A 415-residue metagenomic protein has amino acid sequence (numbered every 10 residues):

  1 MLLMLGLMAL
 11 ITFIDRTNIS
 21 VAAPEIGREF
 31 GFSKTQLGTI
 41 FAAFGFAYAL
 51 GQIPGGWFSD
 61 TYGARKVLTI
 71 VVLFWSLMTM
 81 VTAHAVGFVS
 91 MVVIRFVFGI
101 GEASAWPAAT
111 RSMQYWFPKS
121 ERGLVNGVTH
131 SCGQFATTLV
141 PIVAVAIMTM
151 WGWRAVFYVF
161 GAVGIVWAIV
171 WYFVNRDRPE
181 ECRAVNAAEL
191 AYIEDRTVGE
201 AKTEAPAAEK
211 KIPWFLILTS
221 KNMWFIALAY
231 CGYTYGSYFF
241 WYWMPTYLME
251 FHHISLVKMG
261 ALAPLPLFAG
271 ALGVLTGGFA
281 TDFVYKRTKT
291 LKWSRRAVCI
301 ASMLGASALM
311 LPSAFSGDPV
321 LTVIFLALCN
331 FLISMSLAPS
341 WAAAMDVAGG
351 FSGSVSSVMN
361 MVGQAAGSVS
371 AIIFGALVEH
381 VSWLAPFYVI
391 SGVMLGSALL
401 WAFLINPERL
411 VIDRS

Functional and structural regions predicted by a protein language model:
I19-S20, L218-G277, S334-W341, M345: Extracytoplasmic gate region of multi-pass secondary transporters
G31, G63, H84-S90, G101 (+4 more regions): Helix-breaking motifs and short loop linkers at transmembrane-helix boundaries and internal kinks in secondary membrane
L50-V89: Conserved MFS/SLC helix-loop-helix module at the cytosolic interface between two early adjacent transmembrane helices
K66-M80, K292-L311: Structural signature of the two symmetry-related core transmembrane helices
I94-Q134: Cytoplasmic helix-loop-helix junction between adjacent transmembrane helices in 12-TM secondary transporters
G133-C182: Helix-loop-helix hairpin linking two adjacent transmembrane segments in secondary transporters
T149-A162, S255, S294-A297, A376-V393: A membrane-interface helix-boundary motif in multi-pass transporters
M345-H380: A late C-terminal transmembrane helix in Major Facilitator Superfamily
